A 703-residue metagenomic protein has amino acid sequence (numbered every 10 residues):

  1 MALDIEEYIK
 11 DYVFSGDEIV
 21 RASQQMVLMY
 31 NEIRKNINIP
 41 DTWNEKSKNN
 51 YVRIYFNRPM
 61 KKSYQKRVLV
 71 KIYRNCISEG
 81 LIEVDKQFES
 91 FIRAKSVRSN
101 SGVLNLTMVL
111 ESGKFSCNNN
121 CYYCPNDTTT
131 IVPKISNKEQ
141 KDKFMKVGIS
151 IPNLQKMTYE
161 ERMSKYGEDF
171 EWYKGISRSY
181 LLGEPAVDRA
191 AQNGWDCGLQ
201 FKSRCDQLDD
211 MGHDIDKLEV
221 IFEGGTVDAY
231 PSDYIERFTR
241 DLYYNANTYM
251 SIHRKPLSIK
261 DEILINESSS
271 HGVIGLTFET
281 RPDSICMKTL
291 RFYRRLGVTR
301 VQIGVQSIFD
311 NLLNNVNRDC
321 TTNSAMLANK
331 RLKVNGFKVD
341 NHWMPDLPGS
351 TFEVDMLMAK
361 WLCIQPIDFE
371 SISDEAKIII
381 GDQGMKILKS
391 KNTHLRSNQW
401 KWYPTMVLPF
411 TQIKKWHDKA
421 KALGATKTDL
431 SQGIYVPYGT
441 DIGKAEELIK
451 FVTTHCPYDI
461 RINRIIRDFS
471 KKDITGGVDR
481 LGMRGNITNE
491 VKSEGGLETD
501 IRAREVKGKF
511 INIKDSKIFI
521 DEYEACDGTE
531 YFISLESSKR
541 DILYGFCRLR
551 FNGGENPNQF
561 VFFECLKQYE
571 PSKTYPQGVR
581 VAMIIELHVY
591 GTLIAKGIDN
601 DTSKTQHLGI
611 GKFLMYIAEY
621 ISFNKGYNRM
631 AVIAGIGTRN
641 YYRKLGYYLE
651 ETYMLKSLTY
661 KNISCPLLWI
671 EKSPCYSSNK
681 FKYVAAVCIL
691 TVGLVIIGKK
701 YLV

Functional and structural regions predicted by a protein language model:
M1-E184, Q207-D233, R237, D241-I252: Flexible, acidic/Gly-rich N-terminal and inter-domain linker regions that tether and position cofactor-handling modules
I176-S203, V220-Y244, T248-G443, E447 (+1 more regions): Conserved non-cysteine loop/helix-boundary elements of the Radical SAM core domain that shape
P404-D459, R467-G508, K596, K604-T605: Radical SAM enzyme [4Fe-4S]-AdoMet core and its adjacent flexible, acidic and glycine-rich loops/tails across
R461-A582, H588-V589, I594-K596, K625: Non-catalytic substrate-recognition and accessory regions of acyl/acetyltransferase enzymes
N600-S622: Conserved acetyl-CoA-binding loop-helix of GNAT-fold acetyltransferases
Y620-A634: Conserved GNAT acetyl-CoA-binding A-motif
A634-Y653: Conserved active-site alpha-helix within GNAT-family acetyltransferase domains
P674-V703: Terminal signal-anchor or tail-anchor transmembrane helices that tether membrane-associated enzymes to cellular
